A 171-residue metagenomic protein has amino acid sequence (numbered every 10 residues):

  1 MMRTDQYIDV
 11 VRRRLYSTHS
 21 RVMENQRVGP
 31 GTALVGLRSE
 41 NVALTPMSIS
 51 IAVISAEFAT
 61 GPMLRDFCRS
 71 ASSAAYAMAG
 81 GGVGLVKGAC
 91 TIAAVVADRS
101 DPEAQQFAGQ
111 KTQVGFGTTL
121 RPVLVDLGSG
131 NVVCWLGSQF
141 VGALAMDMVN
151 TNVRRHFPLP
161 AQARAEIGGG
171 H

Functional and structural regions predicted by a protein language model:
M1-F58: N-terminal, charge-rich interaction modules
R3, Y7, M63-F67, S100: Short amphipathic alpha-helical segments
M47-I51, G88-I92, L120-R121: Short, surface-exposed beta-edge/turn micro-motifs
I49-G80: A broadly used, surface-exposed interaction patch
D66-F67, Q105-T112: "Short basic amphipathic alpha-helical interaction patches in structured regions
G80-K87, Q113-G117: Arginine/glycine-rich "motif VI" loop of SF2 helicases in the C-terminal RecA-like domain
G82-F107: Nucleic-acid nuclease catalytic cores
Q110-I167: Charged, structured surface patches that assemble and position nucleic-acid processing machinery
